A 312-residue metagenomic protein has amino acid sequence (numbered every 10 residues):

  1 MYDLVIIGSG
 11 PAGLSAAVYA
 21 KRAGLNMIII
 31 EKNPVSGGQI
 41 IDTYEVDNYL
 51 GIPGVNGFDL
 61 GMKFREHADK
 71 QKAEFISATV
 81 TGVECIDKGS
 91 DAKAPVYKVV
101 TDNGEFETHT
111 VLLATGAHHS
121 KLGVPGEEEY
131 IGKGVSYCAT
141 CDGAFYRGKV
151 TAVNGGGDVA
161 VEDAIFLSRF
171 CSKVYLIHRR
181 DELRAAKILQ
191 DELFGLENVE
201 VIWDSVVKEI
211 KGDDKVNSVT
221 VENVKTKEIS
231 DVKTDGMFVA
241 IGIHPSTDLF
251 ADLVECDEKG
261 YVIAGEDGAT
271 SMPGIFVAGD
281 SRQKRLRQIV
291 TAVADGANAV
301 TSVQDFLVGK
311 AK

Functional and structural regions predicted by a protein language model:
D3-I28, A164, S168: N-terminal Rossmann-like FAD-binding beta1-loop-alpha1 element of flavoenzymes
V5, R22-D42, Y175-L183: Glycine-rich FAD pyrophosphate-binding loop
S9, R22, N33, R147-F170: Rossmann-like NAD(P)H-binding beta-loop-alpha module
G10-P11, A117-H119, D158-V159, Q283: Residue-level detector of alpha-helix initiation sites
N33-N56, A186-Q190: Conserved N-terminal glycine-rich FAD pyrophosphate-binding loop of Rossmann-like flavoproteins
A68-T101, E105-F106, R169-G265, D305-K312: A Rossmann-like FAD-binding core segment of flavoenzymes
H118, G123, E129-F145, I241-T291 (+2 more regions): FAD-site-proximal beta/loop scaffold in flavoenzymes
